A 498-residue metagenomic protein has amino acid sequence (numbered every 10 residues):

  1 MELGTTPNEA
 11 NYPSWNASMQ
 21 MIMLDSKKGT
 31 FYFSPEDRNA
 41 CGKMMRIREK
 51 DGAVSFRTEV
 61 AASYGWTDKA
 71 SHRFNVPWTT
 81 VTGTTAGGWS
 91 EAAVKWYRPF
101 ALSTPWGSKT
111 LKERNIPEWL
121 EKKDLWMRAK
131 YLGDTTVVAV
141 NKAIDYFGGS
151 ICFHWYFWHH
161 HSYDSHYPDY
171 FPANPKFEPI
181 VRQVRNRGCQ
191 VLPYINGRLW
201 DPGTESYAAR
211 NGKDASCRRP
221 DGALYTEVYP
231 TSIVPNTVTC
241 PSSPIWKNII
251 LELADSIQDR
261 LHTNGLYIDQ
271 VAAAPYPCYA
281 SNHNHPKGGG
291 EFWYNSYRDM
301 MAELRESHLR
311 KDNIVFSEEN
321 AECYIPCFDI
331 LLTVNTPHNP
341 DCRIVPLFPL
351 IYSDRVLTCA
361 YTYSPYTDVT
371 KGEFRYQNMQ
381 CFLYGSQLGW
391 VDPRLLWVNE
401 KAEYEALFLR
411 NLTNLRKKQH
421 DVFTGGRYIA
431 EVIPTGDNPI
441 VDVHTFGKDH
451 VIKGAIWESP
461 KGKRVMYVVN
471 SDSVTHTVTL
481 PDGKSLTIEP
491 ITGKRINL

Functional and structural regions predicted by a protein language model:
M1-C152, Y170, Q183, R187-Q190 (+3 more regions): Carbohydrate-recognition beta-sandwich/jelly-roll modules in extracellular/periplasmic carbohydrate-active proteins
E59, A70-W78, W293-P490: Active-site-proximal substrate-binding groove within the catalytic cores of carbohydrate-active enzymes
L125-M127, I151-W155, V191-Y194, L266-I268 (+2 more regions): Hydrophobic faces of well-ordered beta-strands that scaffold small-molecule active sites in alpha/beta enzyme cores
L132-Y146, W246-D259, F374: Short, acidic/polar
I144, E178-C189, M301-R310: Surface-exposed amphipathic alpha-helices with a cationic face
C152-P175, S206-P241, A274-R298: Aromatic- and acidic-residue-enriched carbohydrate-binding clefts of CAZyme catalytic domains
P175-Q183, Q190-L261, P337, C342-I351: Active-site-adjacent "subsite" loops/lids of carbohydrate-active enzymes
V238-I330, D341: Active-site neighborhood of glycoside hydrolase catalytic domains
